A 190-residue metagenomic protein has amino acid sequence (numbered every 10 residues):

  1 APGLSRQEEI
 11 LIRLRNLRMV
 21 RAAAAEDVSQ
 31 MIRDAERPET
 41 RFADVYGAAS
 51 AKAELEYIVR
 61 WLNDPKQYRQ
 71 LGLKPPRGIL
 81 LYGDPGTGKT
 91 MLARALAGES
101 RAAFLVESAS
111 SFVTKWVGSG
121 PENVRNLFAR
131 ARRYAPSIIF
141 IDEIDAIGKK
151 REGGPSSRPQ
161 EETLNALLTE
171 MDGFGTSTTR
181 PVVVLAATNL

Functional and structural regions predicted by a protein language model:
A1-A53: AAA+ P-loop ATPase mechanoenzymes
Q30-L190: Walker A/P-loop NTP-binding motif of AAA+ ATPase domains
